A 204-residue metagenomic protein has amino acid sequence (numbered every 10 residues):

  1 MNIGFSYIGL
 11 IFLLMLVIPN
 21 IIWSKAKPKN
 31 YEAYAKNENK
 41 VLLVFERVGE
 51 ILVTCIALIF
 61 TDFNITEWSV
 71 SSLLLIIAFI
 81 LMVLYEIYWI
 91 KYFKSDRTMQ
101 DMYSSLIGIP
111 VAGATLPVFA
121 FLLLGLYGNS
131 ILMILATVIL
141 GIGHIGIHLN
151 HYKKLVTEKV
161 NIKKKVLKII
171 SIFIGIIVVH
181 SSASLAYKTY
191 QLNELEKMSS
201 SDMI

Functional and structural regions predicted by a protein language model:
N2-W23, H180: N-terminal signal-anchor transmembrane alpha helix
I21-E38: Membrane-interface helix-loop junction between the first two transmembrane segments
R47-T61, M82, A112-A120: Core segments of transmembrane alpha-helices that mediate helix-helix packing or line hydrophobic substrate/ligand
W68-F119: Membrane-proximal helix-loop-helix units in multi-pass membrane proteins
L81-Y85, I139-H151: Alpha-helical transmembrane segments and their membrane-interface exit regions
D101-M102, V118-I134: Membrane-helix boundary connector in multi-pass membrane proteins
I170-S184: Hydrophobic membrane-insertion alpha-helices, especially the h-region of bacterial N-terminal signal peptides
T189-M203: Alpha-helical transmembrane signal-anchor/signal-peptide segments
